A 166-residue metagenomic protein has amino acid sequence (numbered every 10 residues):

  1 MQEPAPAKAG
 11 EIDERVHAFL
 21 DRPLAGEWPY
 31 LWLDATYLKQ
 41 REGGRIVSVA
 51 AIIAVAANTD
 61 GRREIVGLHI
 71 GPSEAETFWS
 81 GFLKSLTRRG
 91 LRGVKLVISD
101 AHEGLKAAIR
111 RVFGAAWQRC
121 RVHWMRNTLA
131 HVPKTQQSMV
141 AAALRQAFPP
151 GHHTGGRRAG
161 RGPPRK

Functional and structural regions predicted by a protein language model:
Q2, A7-I98, E103, A107-A115: RNase H-like nuclease fold core
A107, R111-K166: Extended amphipathic alpha-helical interaction segments
